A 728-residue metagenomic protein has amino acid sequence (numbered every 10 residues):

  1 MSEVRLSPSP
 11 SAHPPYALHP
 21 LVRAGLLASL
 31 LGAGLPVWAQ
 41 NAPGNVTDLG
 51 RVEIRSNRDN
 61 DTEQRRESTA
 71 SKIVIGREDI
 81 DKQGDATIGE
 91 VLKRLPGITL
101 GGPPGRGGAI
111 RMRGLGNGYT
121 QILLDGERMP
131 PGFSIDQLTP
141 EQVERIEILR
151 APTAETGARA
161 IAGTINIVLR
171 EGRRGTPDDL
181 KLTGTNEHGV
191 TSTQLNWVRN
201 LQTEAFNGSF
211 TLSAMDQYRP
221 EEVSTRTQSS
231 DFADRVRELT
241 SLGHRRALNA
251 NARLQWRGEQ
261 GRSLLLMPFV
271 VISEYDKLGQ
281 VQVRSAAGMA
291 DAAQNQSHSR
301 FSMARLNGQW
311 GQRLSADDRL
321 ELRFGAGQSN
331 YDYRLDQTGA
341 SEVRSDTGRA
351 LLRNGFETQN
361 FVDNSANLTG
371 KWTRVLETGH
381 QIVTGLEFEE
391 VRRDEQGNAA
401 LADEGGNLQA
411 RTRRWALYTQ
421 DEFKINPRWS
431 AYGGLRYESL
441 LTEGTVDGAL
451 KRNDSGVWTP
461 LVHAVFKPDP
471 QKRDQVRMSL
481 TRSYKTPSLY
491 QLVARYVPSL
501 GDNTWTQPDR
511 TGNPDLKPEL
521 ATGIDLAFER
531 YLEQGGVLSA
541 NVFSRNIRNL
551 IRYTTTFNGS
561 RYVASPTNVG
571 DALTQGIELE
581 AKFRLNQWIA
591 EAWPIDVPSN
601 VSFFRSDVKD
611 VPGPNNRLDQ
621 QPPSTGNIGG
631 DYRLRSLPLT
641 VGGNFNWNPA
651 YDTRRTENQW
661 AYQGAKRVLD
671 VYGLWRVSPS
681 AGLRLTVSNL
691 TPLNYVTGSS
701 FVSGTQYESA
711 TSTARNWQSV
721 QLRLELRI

Functional and structural regions predicted by a protein language model:
S2-V4, R548, W647-R654, L674-I728: C-terminal beta-signal and adjacent terminal beta-strands/loops of Gram-negative outer-membrane beta-barrel proteins
R51-Q83, A109, N117-T120, R173: N-terminal periplasmic "start-of-domain" segments of outer-membrane beta-barrel proteins
I88-V91, G108-R111, I148, A160-L182 (+1 more regions): N-terminal periplasmic accessory domains that precede and gate Gram-negative outer-membrane beta-barrel machines
G89-E127: Extracytoplasmic beta-strand/coil segments of soluble accessory domains associated with Gram-negative outer-membrane
L100, R111, E127-T153, W197: Short acidic/polar hinge/loop motifs at secondary-structure boundaries that mediate gating or recognition
N251-S273, S297-K451, V457, F466-Q471 (+2 more regions): Face-selective signature of the C-terminal outer-membrane beta-barrel domain
S299-M303, F361, A410-T412, N453 (+7 more regions): Outer-membrane beta-barrel signature, preferentially recognizing the C-terminal barrel domain of Gram-negative
A431, V537-I547, V563-Y651, R655: Gram-negative outer-membrane beta-barrel transporters
